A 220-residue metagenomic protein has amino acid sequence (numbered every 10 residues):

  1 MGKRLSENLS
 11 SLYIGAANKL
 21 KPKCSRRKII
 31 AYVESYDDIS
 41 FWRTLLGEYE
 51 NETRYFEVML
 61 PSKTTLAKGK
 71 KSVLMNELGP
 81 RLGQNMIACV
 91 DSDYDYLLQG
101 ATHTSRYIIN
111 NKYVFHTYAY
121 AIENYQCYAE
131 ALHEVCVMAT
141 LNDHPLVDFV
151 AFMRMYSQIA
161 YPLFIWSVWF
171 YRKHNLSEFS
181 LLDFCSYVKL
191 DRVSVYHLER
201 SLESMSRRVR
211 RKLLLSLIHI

Functional and structural regions predicted by a protein language model:
M1-M86, D93-L98, N110: Short, surface-exposed loop/strand segments
E7, E34, E48-E52, E57 (+6 more regions): Glutamate identity and glutamate-enriched acidic tracts
S10, I14-K21, R43, S72 (+7 more regions): Generic detector of well-ordered alpha-helical segments enriched in charged/polar residues, highlighting helical
I29-V33, V58, V73, I87-V90 (+7 more regions): Extended aliphatic helical segments
W42-L46, Y55, Q99-H103, Y107 (+6 more regions): Generic detector of ordered, mature protein regions
M75-Y161: Internal, well-ordered alpha/beta segment that forms a basic, Gly-enriched binding/recognition surface
A139-L215: Hydrophobic, aromatic-enriched interface-forming segments
I218-I220: Conserved small/polar residues in nucleotide/adenosyl-binding loops
